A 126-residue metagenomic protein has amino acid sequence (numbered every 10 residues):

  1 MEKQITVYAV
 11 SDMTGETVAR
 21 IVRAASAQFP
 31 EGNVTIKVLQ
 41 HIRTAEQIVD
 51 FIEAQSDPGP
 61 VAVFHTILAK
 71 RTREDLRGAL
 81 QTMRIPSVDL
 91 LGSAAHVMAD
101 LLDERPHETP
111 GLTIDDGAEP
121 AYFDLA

Functional and structural regions predicted by a protein language model:
M1, G32-N33, R73, R77-S87: Non-catalytic terminal and connector segments of soluble metabolic enzymes
M1-I21, A25: N-terminal accessory targeting/assembly segments
K3-T6, G32-V34, S56-V61: Short, surface-exposed connector motifs at secondary-structure boundaries
V10-M13, H65-K70, G92: Structural motif
A24-N33: Short helix-loop-beta junction
I36-L39, S87-D89: Conserved beta-strand scaffold positions in the cores of enzyme catalytic domains, especially in NTP/NDP-utilizing
K37-I67, R71-Q81: Metallocofactor- and cofactor-centric catalytic cores in central/energy metabolism, strongly enriched
Q81-A126: Ser/Thr/Gly-rich flexible loops in soluble cytosolic domains mediating phosphotransfer, phosphorylation
